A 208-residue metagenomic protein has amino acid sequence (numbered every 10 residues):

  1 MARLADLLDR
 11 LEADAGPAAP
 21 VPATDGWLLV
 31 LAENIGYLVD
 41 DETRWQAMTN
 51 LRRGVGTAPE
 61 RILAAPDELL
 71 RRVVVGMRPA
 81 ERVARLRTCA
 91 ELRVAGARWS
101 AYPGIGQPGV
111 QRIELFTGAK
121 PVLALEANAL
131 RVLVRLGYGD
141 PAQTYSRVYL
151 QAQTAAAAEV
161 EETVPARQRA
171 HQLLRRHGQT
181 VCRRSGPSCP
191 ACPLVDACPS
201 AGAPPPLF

Functional and structural regions predicted by a protein language model:
R3-F208: Catalytic cores of DNA base-excision repair glycosylases
